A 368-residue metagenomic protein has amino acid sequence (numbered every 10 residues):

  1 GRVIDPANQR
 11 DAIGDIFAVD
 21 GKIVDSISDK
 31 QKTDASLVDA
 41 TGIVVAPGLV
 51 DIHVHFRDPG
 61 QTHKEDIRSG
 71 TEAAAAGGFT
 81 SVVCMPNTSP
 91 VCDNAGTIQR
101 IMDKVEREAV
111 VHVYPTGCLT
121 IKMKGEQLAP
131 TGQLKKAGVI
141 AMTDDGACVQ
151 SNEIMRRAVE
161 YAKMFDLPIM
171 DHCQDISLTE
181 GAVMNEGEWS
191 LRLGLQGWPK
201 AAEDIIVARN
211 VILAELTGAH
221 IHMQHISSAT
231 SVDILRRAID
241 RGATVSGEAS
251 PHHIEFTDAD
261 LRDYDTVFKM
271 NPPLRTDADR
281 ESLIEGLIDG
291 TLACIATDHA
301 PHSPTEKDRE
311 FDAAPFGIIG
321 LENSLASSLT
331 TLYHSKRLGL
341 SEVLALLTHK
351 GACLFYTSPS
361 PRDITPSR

Functional and structural regions predicted by a protein language model:
G1, G21, G42, H53 (+10 more regions): Divalent metal-coordination and catalytic microenvironments
V3-G48: Histidine-rich, glycine-flanked metal-binding segment
T41-E108: Metal-associated gating/positioning segment near the N- to mid-region
V54-E65, P115-G125, Q196: Active-site mouth loops of central-metabolism enzymes
Q99-V111, Y161-I169: Alpha-helix-loop-beta-strand connector modules within alpha/beta enzyme cores
L128-I295: Histidine/acidic residue-rich metal-binding segments in metalloenzymes
R192-H220, V267, I288-I295, A300-S358: His/Asp/Glu-enriched, well-ordered alpha-helical/loop segment that forms or immediately abuts the divalent-metal
Y356-R368: Single conserved hydrophobic/aromatic residue that forms the stacking wall/gate of nucleotide- or nucleobase-binding
